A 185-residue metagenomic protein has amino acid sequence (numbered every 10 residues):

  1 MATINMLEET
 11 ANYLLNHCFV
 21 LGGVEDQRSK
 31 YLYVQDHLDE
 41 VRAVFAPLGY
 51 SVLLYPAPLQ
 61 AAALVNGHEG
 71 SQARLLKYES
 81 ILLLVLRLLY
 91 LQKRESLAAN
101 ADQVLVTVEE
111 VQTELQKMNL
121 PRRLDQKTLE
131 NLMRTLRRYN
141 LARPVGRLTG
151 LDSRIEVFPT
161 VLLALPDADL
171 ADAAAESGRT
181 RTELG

Functional and structural regions predicted by a protein language model:
M1-H68: Eukaryotic partner-binding/assembly regions in large regulatory complexes
F19, G23, N66-S71, S80-I81 (+2 more regions): Positively charged, aromatic-accented nucleic-acid-binding surfaces
L21-S29, S96-K117: Short acidic, hydrophobic short linear motifs in intrinsically disordered regions
Y33-V41, R122-R138: Short amphipathic alpha-helical interaction segments
P47-L54, R137-L148: A short, conserved structural fragment
A62-L64, R143-A168: Accessory beta->alpha helical hairpin/"wing" motif in late/C-terminal subdomains of nucleic-acid enzymes
G67-D102: Short alpha-helical segments that sit at the start of domains
A73-R74, F158-G185: Short, amphipathic alpha-helical interaction segments positioned at domain boundaries
